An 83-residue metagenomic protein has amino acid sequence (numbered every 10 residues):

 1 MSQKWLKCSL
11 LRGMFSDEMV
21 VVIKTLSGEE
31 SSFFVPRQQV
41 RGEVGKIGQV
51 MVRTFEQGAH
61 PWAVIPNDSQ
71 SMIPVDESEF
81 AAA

Functional and structural regions predicted by a protein language model:
M1-K4, E18-T25, S31-V35, E43-V44: A generic short-segment signal for beta-strand/edge and adjacent turn/coil regions
M1-S16, G48-F55: Structural detector for short beta-strands of small beta-barrel domains
L11, K24, P36, R53-F55 (+1 more regions): A structural detector for beta-sheet-dominated domains
G13-F15, S27, V44, E56 (+1 more regions): A generic structural signal for short, solvent-exposed coil/turn residues that cap or connect secondary-structure
F15-V22, A59-V64: Short aromatic-glycine-enriched beta-strand elements
I23-E29, I65-Q70: Secondary-structure transition/turn motif
G28-K46, I73-A83: Beta-strand/loop nucleic-acid-binding surfaces
Q49-A83: Short, compact, well-ordered microdomains
